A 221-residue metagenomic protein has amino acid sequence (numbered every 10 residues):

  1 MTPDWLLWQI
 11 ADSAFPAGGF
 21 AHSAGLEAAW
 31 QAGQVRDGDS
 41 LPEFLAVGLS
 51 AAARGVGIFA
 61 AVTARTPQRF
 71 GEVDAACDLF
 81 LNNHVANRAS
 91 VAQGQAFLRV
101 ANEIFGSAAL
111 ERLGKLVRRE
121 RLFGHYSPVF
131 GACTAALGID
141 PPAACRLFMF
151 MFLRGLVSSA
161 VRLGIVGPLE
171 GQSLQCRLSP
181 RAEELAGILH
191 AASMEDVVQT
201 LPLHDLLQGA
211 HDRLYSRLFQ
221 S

Functional and structural regions predicted by a protein language model:
M1-S221: Metal- and O2-centered redox machinery and metal/ROS homeostasis
